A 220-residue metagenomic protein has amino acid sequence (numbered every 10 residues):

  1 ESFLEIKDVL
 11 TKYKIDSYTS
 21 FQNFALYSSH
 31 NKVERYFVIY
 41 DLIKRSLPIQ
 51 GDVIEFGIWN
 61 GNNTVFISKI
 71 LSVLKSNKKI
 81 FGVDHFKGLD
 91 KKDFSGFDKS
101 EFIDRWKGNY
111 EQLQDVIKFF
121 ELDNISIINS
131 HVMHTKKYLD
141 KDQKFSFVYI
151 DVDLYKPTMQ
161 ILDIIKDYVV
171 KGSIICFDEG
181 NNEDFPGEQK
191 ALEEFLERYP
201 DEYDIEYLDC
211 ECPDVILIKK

Functional and structural regions predicted by a protein language model:
E1-L4: N-terminal auxiliary segments of SAM/dcSAM-dependent transferases
I6-H30, Y40, L47-K220: S-adenosylmethionine/decaboxylated-SAM
E34-V38: N-terminal pre-P-loop "Q-motif" helix
